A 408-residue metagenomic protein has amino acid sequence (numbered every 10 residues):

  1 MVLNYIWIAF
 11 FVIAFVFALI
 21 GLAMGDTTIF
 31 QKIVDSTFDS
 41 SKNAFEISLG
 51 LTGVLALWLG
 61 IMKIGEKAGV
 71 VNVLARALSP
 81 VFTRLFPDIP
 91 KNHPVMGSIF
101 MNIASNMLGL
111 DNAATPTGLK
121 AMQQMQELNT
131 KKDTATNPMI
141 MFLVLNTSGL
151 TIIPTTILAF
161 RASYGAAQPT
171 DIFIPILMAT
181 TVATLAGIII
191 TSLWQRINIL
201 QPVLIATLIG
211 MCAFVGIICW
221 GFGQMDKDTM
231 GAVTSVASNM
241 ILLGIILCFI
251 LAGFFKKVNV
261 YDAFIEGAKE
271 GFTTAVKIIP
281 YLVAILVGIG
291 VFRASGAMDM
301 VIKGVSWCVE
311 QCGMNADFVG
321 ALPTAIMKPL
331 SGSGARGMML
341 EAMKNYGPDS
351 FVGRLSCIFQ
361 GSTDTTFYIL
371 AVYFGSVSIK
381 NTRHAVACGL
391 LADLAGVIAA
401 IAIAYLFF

Functional and structural regions predicted by a protein language model:
M1-G53, A159-R293, E310-C312, H384-F408: Signature of multi-pass transmembrane helix bundles
Y5, K32, A44, G60 (+10 more regions): Hydrophobic alpha-helical context, especially transmembrane and signal-peptide helices
F30-E127, K256-N345: Membrane-embedded alpha-helical segments and adjacent helix-loop junctions characteristic of multi-pass solute
D35-F38, F45, P94-M96, K131-M139 (+2 more regions): Hydrophobic alpha-helical segments, principally membrane-spanning helices and signal/leader peptides
F100, A104, M139, M230-V233 (+2 more regions): Generic signal for short, ordered secondary-structure residues within or immediately flanking folded domains
A113-A114, A121-R161, A166-R196, L322-F408: C-terminal transmembrane helix pair
